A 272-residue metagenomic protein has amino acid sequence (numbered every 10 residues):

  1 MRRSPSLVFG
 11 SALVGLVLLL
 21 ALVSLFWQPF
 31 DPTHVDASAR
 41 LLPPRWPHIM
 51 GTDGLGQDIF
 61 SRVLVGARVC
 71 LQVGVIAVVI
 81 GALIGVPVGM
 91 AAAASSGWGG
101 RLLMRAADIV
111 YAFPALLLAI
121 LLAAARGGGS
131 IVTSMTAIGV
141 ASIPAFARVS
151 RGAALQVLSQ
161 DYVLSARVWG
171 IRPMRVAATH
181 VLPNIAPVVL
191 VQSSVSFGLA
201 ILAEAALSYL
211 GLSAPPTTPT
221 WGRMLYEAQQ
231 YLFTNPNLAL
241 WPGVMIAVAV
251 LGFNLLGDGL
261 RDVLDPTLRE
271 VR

Functional and structural regions predicted by a protein language model:
M1-V86, M90-A91, G97-L102, A112 (+5 more regions): Gly/Trp-centered helix-boundary motif
V17-L18, G81-A82, D108, A124 (+4 more regions): Residue-level recognition of pore/gate-forming positions within transmembrane alpha-helices of multi-pass
I49, D53, I59, L83 (+5 more regions): Generic hydrophobic transmembrane alpha-helix motif, especially the helices
Q57-Q72, I76, S96-M104, L155-S159 (+1 more regions): Amphipathic cytosolic juxtamembrane alpha-helices at the membrane-cytosol interface of multi-pass membrane transporters
V69-V73, V88, G100-M104, V132-T136 (+5 more regions): Short alpha-helical transmembrane interface motifs in multi-pass membrane proteins
A94-W98, A125-G128, G170, S194 (+2 more regions): Helix-loop interface residues and adjacent transmembrane-helix termini in multi-pass membrane transporters, primarily
L117-I120, G129, M135, G139 (+1 more regions): Non-cytoplasmic
G152-Y162, L260-T267: Transmembrane helix boundary and interhelical loop/hinge segments in multi-pass membrane proteins
